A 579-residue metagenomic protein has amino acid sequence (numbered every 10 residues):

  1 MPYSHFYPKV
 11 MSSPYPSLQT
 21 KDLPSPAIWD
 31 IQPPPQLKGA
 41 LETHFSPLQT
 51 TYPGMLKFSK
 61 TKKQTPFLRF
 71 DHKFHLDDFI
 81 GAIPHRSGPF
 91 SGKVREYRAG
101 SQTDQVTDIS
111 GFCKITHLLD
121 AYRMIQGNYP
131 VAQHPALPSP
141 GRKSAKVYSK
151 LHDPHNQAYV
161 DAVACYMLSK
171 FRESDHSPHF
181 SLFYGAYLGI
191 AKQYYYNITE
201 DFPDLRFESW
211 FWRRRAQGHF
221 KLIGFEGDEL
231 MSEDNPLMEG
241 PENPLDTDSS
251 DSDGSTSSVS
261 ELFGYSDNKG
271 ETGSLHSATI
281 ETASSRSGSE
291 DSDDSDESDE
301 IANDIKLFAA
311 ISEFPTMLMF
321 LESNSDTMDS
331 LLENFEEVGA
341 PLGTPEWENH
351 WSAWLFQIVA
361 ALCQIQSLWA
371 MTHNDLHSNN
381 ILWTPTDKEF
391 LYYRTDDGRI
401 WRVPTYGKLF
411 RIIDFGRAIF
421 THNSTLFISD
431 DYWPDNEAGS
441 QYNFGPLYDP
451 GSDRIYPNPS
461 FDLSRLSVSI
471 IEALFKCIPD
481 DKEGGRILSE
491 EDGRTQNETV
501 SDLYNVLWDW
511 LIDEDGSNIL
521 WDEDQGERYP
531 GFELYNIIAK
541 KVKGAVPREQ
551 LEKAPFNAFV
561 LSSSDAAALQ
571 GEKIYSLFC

Functional and structural regions predicted by a protein language model:
M1-P66, P404, Y442-C579: Helical subdomain adjoining the active site within ATP-dependent kinase catalytic cores
A40-N128: ATP-binding glycine-rich phosphate-binding loop
T107-G111, S177-L182, P315-M319, F356 (+5 more regions): Core residues of folded domains in eukaryotic genome-function proteins
T116-D120, L188-A191, N324-D326, W383 (+3 more regions): Conserved beta-strand elements of beta-rich interaction domains across eukaryotes, especially beta-propellers
D120-R172: The N-lobe alphaC helix and its flanking beta3-alphaC-beta4 segment of protein kinase-like domains, centered on
Y122-P138, P178-N349, H422-S429: Conserved structural core of kinase catalytic domains
L168-R172, H276-T279, L342-H373, D387-K388: Conserved kinase catalytic-core helix
N197, D267, T372-P459: Catalytic activation segment of kinase domains across protein kinase-like and atypical kinase folds
